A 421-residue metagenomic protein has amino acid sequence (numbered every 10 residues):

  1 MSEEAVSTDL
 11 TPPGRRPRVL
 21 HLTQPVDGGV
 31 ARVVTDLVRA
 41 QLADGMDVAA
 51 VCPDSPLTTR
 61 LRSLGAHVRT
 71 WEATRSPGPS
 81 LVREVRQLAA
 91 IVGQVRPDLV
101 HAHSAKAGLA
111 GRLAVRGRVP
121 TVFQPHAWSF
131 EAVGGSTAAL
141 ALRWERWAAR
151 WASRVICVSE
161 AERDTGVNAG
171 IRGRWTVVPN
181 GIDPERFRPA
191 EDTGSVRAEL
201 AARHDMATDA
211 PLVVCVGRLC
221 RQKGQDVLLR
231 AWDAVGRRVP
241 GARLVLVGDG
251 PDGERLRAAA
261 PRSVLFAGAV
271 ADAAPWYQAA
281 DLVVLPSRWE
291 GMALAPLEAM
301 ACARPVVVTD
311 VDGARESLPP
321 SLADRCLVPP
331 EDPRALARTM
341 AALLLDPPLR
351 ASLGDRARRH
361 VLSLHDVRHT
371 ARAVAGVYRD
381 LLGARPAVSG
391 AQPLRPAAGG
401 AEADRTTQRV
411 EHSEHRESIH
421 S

Functional and structural regions predicted by a protein language model:
E3, L20-E84, T165, V177: N-terminal strand-loop element at the rim of the active site of nucleotide-sugar-dependent glycosyltransferases
G28-D36, A110, P211-A234, P251-R255 (+1 more regions): A conserved mid-protein helix/loop that constitutes part of the nucleotide-sugar donor-binding site
A152-V177, I182-R186: A short, active-site helix/loop in glycosyltransferases that binds the activated sugar's phosphate group
R188-M206, R358: A short helix/loop element that forms part of the nucleotide-sugar donor recognition site in Leloir-type
A269, R288: Aromatic "clamp/platform" in nucleotide-sugar-dependent glycosyltransferases that forms part of the donor/acceptor
P305-T309: Short hydrophobic beta-strand element within catalytic cores of glycosyltransferases and related nucleotide-activated
P320-R334, A342-P347: Conserved acidic donor-binding segment of nucleotide-sugar-dependent glycosyltransferases
A342, L349-L364, A373-A375: A short, well-ordered alpha-helix in the C-terminal region of glycosyltransferases
